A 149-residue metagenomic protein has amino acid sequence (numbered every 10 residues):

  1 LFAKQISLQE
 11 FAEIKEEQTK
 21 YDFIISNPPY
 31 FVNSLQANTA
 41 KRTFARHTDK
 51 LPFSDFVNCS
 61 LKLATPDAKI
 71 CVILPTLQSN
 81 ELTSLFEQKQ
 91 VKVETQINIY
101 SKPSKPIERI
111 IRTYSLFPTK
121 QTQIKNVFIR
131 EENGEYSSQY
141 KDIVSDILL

Functional and structural regions predicted by a protein language model:
L1-Q18, D22: S-adenosyl-L-methionine
E10, Y30-V32, L77-N80: Short, catalytically relevant binding-site loops at active-site mouths
I14-E16, Q36, L82-S84: Short, well-ordered secondary-structure micro-motifs
T19-D22, P28-D55: Mobile active-site "lid"/loop adjacent to the S-adenosyl-L-methionine
N27-P28, L74: Hydrophobic alpha-helix-in-membranes signature
K50-I107, I111-R112: Conserved Class I SAM-dependent methyltransferase catalytic core
P106-L149: SAM/dcSAM-binding transferase cores
